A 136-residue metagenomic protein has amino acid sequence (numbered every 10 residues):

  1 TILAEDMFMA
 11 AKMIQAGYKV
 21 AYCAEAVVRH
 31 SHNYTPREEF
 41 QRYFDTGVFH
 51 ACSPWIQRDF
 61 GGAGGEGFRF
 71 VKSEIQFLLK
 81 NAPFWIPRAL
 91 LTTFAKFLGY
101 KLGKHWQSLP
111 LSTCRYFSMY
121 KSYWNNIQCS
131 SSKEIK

Functional and structural regions predicted by a protein language model:
T1-V27: A short, conserved alpha-helix in the catalytic core of glycosyltransferases
F8-A11, Q41, D45, T92: A broad detector of short, well-ordered amphipathic alpha-helices that serve as recognition/interaction surfaces
Q15, R29, Y34-T35, Y123 (+1 more regions): A generic structural micro-environment signature that highlights single residues at secondary-structure boundaries
E25, R29-W55: Nucleotide-sugar-dependent glycosyltransferase catalytic core
D45, C52, I56-K136: Non-catalytic, C-terminal membrane-associated alpha-helical segments of glycosyltransferases
